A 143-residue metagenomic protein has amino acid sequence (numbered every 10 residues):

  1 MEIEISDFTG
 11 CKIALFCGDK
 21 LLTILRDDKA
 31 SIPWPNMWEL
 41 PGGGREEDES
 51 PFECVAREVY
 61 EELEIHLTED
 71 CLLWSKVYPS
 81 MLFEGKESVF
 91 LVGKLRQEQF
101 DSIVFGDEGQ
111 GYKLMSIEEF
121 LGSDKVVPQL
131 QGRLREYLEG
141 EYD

Functional and structural regions predicted by a protein language model:
M1-E39, L67: N-terminal strand-loop-strand
F8-K12, G85-F90, G109: Short hydrophobic/aromatic beta-strand or adjacent loop that forms the aromatic wall/cage of a ligand/substrate-binding
C17-D19, K76-D101, K113, I117-E119 (+1 more regions): Active-site-adjacent beta-strand/loop module that shapes the phosphate/pyrophosphate-binding cleft
M37, E47, D107-G109: Functional cleft and adjacent loop/helix regions within the main domain that mediate ligand binding or catalysis
L40-W74: The catalytic Nudix box helix
R45, F120-L121: A generic structural signal for short hydrophobic patches within well-formed alpha-helices
E61, Q97, G122: Active-site micro-motifs of SAM-dependent methyltransferase domains
F100-G106, S123-V127: Short, charged, solvent-exposed linker or helix-capping segments at domain edges/interfaces that act as flexible hinges
